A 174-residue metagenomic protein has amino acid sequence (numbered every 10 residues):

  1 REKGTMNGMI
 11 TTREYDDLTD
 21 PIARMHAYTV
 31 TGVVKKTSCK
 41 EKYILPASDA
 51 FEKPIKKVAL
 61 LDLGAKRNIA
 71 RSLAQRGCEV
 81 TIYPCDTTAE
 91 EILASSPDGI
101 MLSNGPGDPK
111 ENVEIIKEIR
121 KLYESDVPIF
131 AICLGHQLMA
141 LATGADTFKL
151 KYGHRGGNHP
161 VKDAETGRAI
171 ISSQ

Functional and structural regions predicted by a protein language model:
R1-S95, P109: RNA-binding accessory domains that recognize and position tRNA/RNA substrates
G99, N104-S173: Cysteine-nucleophile active-site neighborhood
